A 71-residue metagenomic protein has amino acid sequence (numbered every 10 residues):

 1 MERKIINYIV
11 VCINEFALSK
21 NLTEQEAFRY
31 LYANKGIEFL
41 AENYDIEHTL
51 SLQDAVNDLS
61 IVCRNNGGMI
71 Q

Functional and structural regions predicted by a protein language model:
M1-A27: N-terminal acidic leader/helix
M1-Y8, A41, D45-S51: Charged, low-complexity, helix/coiled-coil-prone segments
V11, E15-L18, R29, F39-E42 (+1 more regions): Charged/polar, solvent-exposed surface patches and flexible loops
T23-E47: Amphipathic, hydrophobic secondary-structure cores in small proteins
D45-Q71: Long, compositionally biased
